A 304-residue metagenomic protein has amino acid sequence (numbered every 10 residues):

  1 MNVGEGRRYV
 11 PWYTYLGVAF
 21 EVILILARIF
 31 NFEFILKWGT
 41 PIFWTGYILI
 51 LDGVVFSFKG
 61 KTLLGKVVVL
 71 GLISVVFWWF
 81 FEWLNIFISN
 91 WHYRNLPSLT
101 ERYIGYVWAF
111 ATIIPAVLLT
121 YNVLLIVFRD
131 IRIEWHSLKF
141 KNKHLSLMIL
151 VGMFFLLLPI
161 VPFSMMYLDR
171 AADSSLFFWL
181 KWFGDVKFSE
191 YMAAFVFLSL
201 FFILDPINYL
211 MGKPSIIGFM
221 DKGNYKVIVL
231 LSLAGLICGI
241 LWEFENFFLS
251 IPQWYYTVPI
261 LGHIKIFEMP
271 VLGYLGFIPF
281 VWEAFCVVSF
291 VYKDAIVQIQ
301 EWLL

Functional and structural regions predicted by a protein language model:
M1-L304: Aromatic-rich, lipid-facing transmembrane alpha helices and their immediate juxtamembrane interface loops in integral
